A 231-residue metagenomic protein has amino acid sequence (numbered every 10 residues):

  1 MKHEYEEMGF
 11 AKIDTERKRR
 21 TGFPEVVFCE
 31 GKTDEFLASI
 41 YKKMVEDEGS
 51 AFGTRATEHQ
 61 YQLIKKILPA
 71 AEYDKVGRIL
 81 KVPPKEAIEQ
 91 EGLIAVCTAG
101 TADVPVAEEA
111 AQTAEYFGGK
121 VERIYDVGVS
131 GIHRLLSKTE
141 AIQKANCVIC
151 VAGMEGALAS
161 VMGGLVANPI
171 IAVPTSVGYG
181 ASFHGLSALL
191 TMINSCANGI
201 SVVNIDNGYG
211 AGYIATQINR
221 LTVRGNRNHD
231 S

Functional and structural regions predicted by a protein language model:
M1-Q62, K66-I67, A71: Long amphipathic alpha-helical segments
L37, D103-E108, I132-H133, A152-V161 (+2 more regions): Short glycine/serine/threonine-rich phosphate/pyrophosphate-binding segments that cradle anionic phosphate groups
I67-P69, L165-V166, C196-N198: Short, structured coil segments at secondary-structure junctions
I79-K81, K120-A141, L186-S187, V203: Glycine-rich oxoanion-binding loops at beta->alpha junctions
Q90-H133: Glycine-rich phosphate/diphosphate-binding loop of Rossmann-like nucleotide-binding domains
T98, A102, T139-Q143, C147 (+1 more regions): C-terminal binding/interaction regions
S137-T175: Glycine-rich phosphate-binding loop
